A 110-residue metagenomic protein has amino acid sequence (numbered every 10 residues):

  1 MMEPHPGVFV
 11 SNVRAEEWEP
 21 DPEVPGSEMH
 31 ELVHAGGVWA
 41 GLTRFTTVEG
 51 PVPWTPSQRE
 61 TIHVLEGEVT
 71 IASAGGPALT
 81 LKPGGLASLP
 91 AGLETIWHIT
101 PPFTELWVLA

Functional and structural regions predicted by a protein language model:
M1-L42: A short, N-terminal "cap"/entry segment at the start of jelly-roll beta-barrel domains of the cupin/DSBH fold
G36-P56, P90-A91: Conserved short histidine dyad/triad with adjacent acidic residue
P56-I71: Short, conserved beta-strand element in jelly-roll/cupin
A72-A74, H98: A generic structural motif
G75-A91: Short acidic-glycine-tyrosine-enriched beta hairpin
A91-A110: Ligand-binding loop in jelly-roll beta-barrel domains
